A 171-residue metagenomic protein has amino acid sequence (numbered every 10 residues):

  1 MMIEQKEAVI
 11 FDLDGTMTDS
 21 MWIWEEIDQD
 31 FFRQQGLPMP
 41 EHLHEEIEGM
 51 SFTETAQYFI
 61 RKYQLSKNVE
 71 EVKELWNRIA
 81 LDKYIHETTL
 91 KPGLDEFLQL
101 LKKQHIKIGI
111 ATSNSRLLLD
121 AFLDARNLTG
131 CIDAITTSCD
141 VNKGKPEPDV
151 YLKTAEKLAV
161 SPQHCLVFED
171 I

Functional and structural regions predicted by a protein language model:
I3-Q104: N-terminal helical cap/lid subdomain that shapes the substrate entry/recognition surface in HAD-like hydrolases
E87, G109, S115-I171: Substrate-recognition "cap/lid" segment bordering the active-site pocket of phosphatases
